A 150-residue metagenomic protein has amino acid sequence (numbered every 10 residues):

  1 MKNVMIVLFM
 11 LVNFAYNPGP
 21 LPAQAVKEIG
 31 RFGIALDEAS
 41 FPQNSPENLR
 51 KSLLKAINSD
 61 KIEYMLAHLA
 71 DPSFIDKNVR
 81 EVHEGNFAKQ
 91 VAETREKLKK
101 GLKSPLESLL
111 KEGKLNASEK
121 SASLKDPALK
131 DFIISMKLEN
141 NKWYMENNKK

Functional and structural regions predicted by a protein language model:
V4-V12: Sec-dependent N-terminal signal peptides
P18-S59: Short, low-complexity N-terminal intrinsically disordered segments enriched in polar/charged residues
L21-E28, K130-K150: Short beta-strand edge/turn micro-motifs at domain boundaries
F41-P42, F74-I133, K149-K150: Surface-exposed, charged secondary-structure patches
S45-L53, K61, M65, H83 (+2 more regions): Stable alpha-helical elements in mature extracytoplasmic
L53, I57, M65, L115 (+3 more regions): Hydrophobic beta-strand residues in large extracellular and virion-surface proteins
K61-D76: Short, well-ordered alpha-helical segments enriched in acidic and aromatic residues
